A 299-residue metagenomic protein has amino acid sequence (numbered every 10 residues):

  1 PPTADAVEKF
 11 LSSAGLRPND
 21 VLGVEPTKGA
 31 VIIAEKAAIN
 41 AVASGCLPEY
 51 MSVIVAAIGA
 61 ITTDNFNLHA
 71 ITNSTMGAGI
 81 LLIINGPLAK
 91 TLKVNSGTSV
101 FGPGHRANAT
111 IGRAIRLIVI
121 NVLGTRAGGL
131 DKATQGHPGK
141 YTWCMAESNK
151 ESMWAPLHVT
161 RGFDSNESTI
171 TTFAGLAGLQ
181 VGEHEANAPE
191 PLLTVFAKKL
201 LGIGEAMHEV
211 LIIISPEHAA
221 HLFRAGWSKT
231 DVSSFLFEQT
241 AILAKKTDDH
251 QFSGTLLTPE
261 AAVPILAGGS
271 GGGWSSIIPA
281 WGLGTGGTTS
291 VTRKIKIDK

Functional and structural regions predicted by a protein language model:
P1-K299: Non-transmembrane, aqueous-exposed alpha-helical and coiled segments at domain scale
